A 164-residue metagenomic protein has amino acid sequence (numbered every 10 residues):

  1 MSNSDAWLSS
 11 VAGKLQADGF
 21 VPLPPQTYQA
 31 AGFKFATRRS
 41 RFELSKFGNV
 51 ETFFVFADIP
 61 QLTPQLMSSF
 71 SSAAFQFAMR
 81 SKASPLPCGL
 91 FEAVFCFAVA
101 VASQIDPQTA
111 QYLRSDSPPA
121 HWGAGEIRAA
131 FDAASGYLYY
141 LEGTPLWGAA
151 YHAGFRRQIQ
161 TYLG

Functional and structural regions predicted by a protein language model:
M1-Q61: N-terminal, charge-rich interaction modules
L44-K46, P85-L90: Short, flexible, solvent-exposed loop/turn segments with mixed acidic/basic and small polar residues
V50-F53, A93-C96, E126-I127: Short, surface-exposed beta-edge/turn micro-motifs
T52-S84: A broadly used, surface-exposed interaction patch
P64-Q65, D106-Q111, L138-L141: Switch/connector loops and helix/strand junctions flanking conserved nucleotide-binding motifs in nucleotide-processing
S71-F75, L90, L113-P119, D132: ATP/nucleotide-binding catalytic cores
P87-Y112: Nucleic-acid nuclease catalytic cores
D116-G164: Charged, structured surface patches that assemble and position nucleic-acid processing machinery
